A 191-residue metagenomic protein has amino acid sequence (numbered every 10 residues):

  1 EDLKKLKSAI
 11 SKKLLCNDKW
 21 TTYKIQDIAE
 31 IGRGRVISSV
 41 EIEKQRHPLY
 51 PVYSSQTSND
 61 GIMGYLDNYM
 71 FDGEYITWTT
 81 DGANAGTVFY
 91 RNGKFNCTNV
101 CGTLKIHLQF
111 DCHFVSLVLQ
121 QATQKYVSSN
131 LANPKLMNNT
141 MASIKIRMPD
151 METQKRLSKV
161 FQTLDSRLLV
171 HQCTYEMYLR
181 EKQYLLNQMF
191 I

Functional and structural regions predicted by a protein language model:
E1-K4, S8, Q26-R33, V40-K44 (+7 more regions): Short linear sequence motif anchored by a di-proline
E1-Y23, K145-I191: Amphipathic alpha-helical coiled-coil/heptad-repeat segments
K13-V36, E43-T57: Non-catalytic DNA-recognition/assembly elements of restriction-modification systems
L14-L15, C101-Q109, Q120-V127, L136-S158 (+1 more regions): Proline-centric
I31, Q121, V160-T163: Residues within well-ordered alpha-helical secondary structure of globular protein domains
I37-V40, G64-Y65: Short secondary-structure capping/turn segments at boundaries of alpha-helices and beta-strands
S55-Q120, S129-A132, M137-M141: A short beta-sheet element
